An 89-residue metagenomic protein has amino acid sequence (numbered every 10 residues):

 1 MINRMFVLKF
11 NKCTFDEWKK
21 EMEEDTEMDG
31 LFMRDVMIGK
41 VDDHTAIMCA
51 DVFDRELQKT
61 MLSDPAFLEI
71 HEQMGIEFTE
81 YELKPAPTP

Functional and structural regions predicted by a protein language model:
M1-L68, M74-P89: Short S/T/G/P-rich N-terminal loop/turn motif that feeds into the first structured element of a domain
